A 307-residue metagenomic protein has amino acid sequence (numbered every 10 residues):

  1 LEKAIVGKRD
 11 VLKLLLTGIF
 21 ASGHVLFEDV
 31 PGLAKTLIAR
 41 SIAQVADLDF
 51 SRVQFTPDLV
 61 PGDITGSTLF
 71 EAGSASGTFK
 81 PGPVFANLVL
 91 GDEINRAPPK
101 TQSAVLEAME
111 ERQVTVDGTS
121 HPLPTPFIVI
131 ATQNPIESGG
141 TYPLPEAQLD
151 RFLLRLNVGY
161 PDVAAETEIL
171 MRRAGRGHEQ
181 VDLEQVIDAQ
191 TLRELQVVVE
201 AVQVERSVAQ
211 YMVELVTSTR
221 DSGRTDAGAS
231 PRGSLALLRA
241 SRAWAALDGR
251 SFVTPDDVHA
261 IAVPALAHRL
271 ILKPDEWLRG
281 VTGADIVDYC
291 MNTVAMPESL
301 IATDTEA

Functional and structural regions predicted by a protein language model:
L1-L33, V213, T217: Pre-Walker A (pre-P-loop) alpha-helix and adjacent loop at the N terminus of AAA/AAA+ ATPase modules, a conserved
K13-T17, F70-G91: Conserved alpha-helical scaffold flanking the Walker A/P-loop in AAA+ ATPase domains
I19-T56: Walker A/P-loop
D29, D92-E93, A104: Walker B catalytic acidic pair
D29-V30, I64, T132: P-loop (Walker A) phosphate-binding loop of NTP-binding proteins
V45-G73: AAA+/P-loop NTPase substrate/partner-engagement loops
E71-A75, A97, T101, M109-V202 (+1 more regions): Canonical AAA+ ATPase core
D221-A307: C-terminal engagement/docking regions of AAA+ P-loop ATPases
